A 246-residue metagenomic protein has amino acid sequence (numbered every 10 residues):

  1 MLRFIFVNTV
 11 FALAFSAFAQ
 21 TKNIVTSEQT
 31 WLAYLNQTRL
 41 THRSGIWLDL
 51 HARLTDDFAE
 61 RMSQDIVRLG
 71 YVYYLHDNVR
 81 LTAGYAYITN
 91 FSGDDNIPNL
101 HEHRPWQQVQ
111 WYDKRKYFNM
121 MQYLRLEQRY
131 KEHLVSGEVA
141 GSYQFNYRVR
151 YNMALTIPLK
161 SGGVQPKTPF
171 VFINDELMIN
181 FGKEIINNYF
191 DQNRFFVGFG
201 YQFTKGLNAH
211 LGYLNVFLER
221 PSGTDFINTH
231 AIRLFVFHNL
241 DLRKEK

Functional and structural regions predicted by a protein language model:
T21-G84, I88-F91: Start-of-domain marker
T26-T30, S63-D65, H101-P105, Y143-Y151 (+2 more regions): Residues that define the transmembrane beta-barrel architecture of outer-membrane proteins
Y34, L69, Q107-V109, Y151-L155 (+2 more regions): Membrane-embedded beta-strands of outer-membrane beta-barrel proteins, especially the hydrophobic/small aromatic
T38, Y73, Y85, W111-D113 (+3 more regions): Residue-level signature of outer-membrane beta-barrel architecture
L40-R43, N78, K114-M120, L159-P169 (+2 more regions): Short loop/turn motifs that connect adjacent beta-strands in outer-membrane beta-barrel proteins
I46-L48, L81-A83, F118-L124, V149 (+4 more regions): Transmembrane beta-strands of outer-membrane beta-barrel proteins
L50-D56, Y85-F91, D113-R115, L126-Y130 (+4 more regions): Transmembrane beta-strands of outer-membrane beta-barrel pores
V109, N228-K246: Outer-membrane beta-barrel "beta-signal"
